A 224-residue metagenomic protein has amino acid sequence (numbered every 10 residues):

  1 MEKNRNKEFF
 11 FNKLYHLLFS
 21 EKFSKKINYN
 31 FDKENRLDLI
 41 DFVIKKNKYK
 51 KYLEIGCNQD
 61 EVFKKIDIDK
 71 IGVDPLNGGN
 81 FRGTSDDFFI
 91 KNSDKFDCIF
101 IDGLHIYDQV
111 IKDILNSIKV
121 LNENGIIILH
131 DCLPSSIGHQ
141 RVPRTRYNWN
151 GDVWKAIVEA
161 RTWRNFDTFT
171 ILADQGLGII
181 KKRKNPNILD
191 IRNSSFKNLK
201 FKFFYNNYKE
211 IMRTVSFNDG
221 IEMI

Functional and structural regions predicted by a protein language model:
M1-F100, L104-I224: A short alpha-helical cap/connector motif
